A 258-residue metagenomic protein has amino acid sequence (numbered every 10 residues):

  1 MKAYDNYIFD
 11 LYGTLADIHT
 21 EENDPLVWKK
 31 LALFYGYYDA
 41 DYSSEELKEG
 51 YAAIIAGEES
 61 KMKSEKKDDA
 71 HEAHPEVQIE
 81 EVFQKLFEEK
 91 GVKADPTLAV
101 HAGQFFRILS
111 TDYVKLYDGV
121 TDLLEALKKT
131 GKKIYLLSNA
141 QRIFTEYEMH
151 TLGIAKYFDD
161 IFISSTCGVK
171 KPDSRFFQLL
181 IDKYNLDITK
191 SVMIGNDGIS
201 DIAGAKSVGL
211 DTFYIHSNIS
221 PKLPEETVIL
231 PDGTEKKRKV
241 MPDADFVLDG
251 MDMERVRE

Functional and structural regions predicted by a protein language model:
M1-Y7, D17-E21, Y38-E45, T121 (+2 more regions): Asp-based, Mg2+/Mn2+-dependent phosphohydrolase catalytic module
K2, A73-E81, E88-E89, P96 (+3 more regions): Short, acidic loop-to-helix structural element flanking the phosphoryl-transfer center in phosphate-processing enzymes
D17-P25, K61-K63: Short, flexible, glycine-rich and Lys/Arg-enriched loop motifs at helix boundaries that contact anionic partners
T20, H71, P75, I108 (+3 more regions): Pocket-edge positions in alpha/beta enzyme catalytic cores
E22-Y35: Basic, amphipathic juxtamembrane/active-site segments that coordinate anionic phosphate or diphosphate groups
A32, S44-Q104: A metal-dependent, Asp-based hydrolase signature
